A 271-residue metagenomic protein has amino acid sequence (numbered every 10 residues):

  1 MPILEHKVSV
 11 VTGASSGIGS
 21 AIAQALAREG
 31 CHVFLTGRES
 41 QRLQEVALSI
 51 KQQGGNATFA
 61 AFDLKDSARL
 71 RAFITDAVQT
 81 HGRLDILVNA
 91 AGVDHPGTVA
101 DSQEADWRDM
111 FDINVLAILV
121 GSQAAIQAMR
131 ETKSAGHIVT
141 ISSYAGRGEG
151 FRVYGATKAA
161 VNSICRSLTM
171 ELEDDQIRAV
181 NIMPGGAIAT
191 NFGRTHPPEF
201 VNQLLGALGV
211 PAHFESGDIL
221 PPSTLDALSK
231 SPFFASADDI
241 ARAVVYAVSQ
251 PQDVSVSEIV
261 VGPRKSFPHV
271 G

Functional and structural regions predicted by a protein language model:
K7, G55-N56, R83-L84, M129-S142 (+1 more regions): Active-site loop of short-chain dehydrogenase/reductase
S15-S16: Conserved glycine-rich cofactor-binding loop
E29-E45: Conserved glycine-rich Rossmann-like NAD(P)H-binding loop of the short-chain dehydrogenase/reductase
T98-V99, D106-F111: Substrate-binding pocket helix/loop in short-chain dehydrogenase/reductase
S122, T157-A160: Active-site helix of classical SDR
S122-Q123, R166: A short, exposed helix-loop element centered on a Lys and neighboring polar residues
N181, N202-H269: C-terminal helical subdomain
